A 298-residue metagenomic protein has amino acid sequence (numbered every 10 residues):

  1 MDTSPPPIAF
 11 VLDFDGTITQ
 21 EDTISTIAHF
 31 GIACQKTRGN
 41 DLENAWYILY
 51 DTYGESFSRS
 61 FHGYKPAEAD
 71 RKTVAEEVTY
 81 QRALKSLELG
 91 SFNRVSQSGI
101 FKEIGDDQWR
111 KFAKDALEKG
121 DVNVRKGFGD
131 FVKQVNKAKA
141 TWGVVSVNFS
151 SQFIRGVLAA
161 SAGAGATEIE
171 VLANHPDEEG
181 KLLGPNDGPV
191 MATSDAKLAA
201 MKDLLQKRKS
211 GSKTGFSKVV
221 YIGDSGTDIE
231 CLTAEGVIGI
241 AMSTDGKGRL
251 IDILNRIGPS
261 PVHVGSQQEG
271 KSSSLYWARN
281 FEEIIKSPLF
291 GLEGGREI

Functional and structural regions predicted by a protein language model:
M1-D2, I298: Universal eukaryotic N-terminal targeting presequences
D2-S161, A166-H175: Alpha-helical substrate-recognition element adjacent to the catalytic core
K119-V144, N148-I298: C-terminal cap/substrate-recognition subdomain and adjoining C-terminal extension of metal-dependent phosphatase-like
